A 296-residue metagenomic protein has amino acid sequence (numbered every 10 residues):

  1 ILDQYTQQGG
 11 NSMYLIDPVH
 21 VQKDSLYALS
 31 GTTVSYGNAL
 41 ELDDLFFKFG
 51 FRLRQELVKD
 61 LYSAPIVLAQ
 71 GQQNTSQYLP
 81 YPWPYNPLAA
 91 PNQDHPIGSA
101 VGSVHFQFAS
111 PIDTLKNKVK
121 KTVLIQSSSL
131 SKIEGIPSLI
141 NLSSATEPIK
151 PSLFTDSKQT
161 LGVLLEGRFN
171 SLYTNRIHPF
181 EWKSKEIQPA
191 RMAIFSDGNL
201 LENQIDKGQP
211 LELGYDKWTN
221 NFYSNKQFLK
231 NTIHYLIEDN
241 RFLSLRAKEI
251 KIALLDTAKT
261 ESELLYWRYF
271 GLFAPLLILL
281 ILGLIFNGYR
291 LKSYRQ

Functional and structural regions predicted by a protein language model:
I1-R241: Acidic, S/T/G-rich, low-cysteine, solvent-exposed domains in lumenal/extracellular/periplasmic regions of secretory
Q55, T174, E238-L245, L279-L282 (+2 more regions): Intrinsically disordered or highly flexible coil/loop and linker segments, enriched in small and charged/polar residues
K230, H234-T260: Juxtamembrane amphipathic/hinge helix adjacent to a transmembrane helix
L254-Q296: C-terminal signal-anchor/stop-transfer transmembrane helix together with its immediate cytosolic, Lys/Arg-enriched
